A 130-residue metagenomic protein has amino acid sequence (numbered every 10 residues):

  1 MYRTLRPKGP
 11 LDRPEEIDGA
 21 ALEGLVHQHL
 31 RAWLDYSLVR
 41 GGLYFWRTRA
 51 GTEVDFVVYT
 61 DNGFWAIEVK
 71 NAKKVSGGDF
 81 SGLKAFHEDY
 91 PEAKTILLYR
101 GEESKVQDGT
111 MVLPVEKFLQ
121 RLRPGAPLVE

Functional and structural regions predicted by a protein language model:
M1-E130: A cross-kingdom feature that marks ATP-driven nucleic-acid transaction machinery
